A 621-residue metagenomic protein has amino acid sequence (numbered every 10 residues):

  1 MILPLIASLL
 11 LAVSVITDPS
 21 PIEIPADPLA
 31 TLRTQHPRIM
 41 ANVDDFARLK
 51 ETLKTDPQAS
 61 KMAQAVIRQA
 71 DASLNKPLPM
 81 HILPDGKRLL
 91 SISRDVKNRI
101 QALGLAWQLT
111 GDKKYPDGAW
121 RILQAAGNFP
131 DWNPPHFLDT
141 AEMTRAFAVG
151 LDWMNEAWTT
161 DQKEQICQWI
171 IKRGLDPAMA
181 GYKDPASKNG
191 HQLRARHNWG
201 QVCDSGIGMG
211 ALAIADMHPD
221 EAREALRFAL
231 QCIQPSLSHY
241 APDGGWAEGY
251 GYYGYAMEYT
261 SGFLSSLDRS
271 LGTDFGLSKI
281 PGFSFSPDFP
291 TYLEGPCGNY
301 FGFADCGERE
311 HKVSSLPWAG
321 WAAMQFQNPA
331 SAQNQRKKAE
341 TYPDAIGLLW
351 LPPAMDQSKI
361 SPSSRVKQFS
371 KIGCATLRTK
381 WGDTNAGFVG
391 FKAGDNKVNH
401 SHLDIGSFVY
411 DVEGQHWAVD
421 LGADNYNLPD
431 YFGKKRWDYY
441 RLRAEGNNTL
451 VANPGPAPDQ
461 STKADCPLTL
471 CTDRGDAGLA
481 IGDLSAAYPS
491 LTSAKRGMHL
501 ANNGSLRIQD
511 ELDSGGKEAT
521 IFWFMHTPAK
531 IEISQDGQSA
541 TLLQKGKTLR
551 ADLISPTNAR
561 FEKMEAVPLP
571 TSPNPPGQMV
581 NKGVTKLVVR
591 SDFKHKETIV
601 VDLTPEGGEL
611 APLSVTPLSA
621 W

Functional and structural regions predicted by a protein language model:
M1-S8: Sec-dependent signal peptide recognition, specifically the positively charged N-region followed immediately by
V15-P84: Low-complexity, Ser/Thr/Pro/Gly-enriched N-terminal "stalk/linker" regions
Q35-T55, K97-K113, A125-N133, M143-D161 (+7 more regions): Well-ordered alpha-helical scaffold segments within catalytic/enzyme domains
R38, L78-V96, N128-A141, M179-V202 (+4 more regions): Solvent-exposed loop and edge beta-strand segments that line ligand/cofactor-binding and catalytic clefts
P57, V66-P77, D117-P134, Q165-G190 (+3 more regions): Long, well-ordered core segments of solenoidal/helical folds
L83-K87, A148-G251, G347-S364: Active-site lining segments of carbohydrate-active enzymes
S187, I214, Y252-W417, T472-G482 (+2 more regions): Carbohydrate-active enzyme catalytic cores, enriched for enzymes that act on polyanionic acidic polysaccharides
Q333-K338, P429-W621: CBM-like, beta-strand-rich accessory domains located in the C-terminal region of large, secreted polysaccharide-active
